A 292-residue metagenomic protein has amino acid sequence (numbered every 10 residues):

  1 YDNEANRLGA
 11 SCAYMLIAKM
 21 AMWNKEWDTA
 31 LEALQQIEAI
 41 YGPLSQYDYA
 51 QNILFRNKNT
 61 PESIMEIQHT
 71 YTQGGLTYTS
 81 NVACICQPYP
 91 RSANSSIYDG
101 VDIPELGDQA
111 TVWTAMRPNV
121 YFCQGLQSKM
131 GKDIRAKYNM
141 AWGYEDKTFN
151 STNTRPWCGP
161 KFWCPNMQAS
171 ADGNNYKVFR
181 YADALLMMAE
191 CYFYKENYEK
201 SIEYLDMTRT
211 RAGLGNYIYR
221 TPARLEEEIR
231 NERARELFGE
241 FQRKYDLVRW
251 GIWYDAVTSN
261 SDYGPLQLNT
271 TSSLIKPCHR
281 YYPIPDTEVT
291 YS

Functional and structural regions predicted by a protein language model:
Y1-L8, R220: Alpha-helix capping and helix-loop boundary segments enriched in small/acidic/polar residues
Y1-N3, Y14, P165-A171: Flexible glycine/proline-enriched surface loops and loop-helix/loop-strand junctions
A5-E38, M65, D133, Y176-T208 (+2 more regions): Extended, hydrophobic/aromatic-rich amphipathic alpha-helical segments that build helical scaffolds
Q36-A39, P43-L186, E190-Y194, W253-S292: Elongated scaffold/linker segments in the mid-to-C-terminal portions of large proteins
Y41-G42, A212-G215: Alpha-helical junction/boundary sensor with strong preference for TPR arrays
D48-N59, Y219-E232: TPR/TPR-like alpha-solenoid helical repeat scaffolds
E145, L214, F238-G239: Intrinsically disordered or highly flexible coil/loop and linker segments, enriched in small and charged/polar residues
R230-V257, S261: CBM-like carbohydrate-recognition segments
